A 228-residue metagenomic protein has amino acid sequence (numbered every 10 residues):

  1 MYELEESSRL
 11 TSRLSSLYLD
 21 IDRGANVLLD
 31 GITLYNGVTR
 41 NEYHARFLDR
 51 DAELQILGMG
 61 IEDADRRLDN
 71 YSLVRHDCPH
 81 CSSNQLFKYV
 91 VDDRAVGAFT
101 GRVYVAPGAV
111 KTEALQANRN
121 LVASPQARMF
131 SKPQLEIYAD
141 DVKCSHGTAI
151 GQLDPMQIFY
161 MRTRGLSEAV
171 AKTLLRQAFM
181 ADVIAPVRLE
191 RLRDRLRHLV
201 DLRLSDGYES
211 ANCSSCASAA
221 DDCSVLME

Functional and structural regions predicted by a protein language model:
M1-F159, T163-L166, R176, M180 (+1 more regions): Conserved beta-strand/loop scaffold segments within soluble protein domains that form the structured core and edges
